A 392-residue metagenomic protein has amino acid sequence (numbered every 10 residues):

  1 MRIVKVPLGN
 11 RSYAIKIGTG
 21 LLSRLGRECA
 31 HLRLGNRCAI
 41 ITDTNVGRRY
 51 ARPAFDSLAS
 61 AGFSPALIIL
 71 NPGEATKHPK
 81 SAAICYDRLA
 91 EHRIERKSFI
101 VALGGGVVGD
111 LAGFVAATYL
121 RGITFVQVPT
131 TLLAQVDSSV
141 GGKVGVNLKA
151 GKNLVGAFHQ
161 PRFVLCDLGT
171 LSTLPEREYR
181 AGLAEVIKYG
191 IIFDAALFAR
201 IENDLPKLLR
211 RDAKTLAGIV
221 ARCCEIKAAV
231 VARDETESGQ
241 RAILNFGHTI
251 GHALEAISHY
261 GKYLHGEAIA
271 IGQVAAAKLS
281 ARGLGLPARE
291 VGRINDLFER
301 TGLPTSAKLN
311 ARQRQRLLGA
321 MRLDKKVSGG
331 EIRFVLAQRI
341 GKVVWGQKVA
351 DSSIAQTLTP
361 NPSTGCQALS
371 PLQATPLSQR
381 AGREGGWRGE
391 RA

Functional and structural regions predicted by a protein language model:
M1-F99: ATP/NTP phosphate-donor binding region
R2, A184-I187, G285-N361, A392: C-terminal charged capping/lid subdomain of soluble metabolic enzymes
P7, L32-R33, R93-E95, T118-L120 (+5 more regions): Solvent-exposed alpha-helices and their adjacent loops that cap or buttress functional pockets in soluble metabolic
V107-F114, Q135-V136, H252-A253: Short glycine/serine/threonine-rich phosphate/pyrophosphate-binding segments that cradle anionic phosphate groups
F114-K207: A glycine/threonine-rich phosphate-anchoring loop and its flanking beta-alpha core in nucleotide/phosphate-binding
R200-Q315: Active-site segments that bind and position negatively charged phosphate/pyrophosphate groups
T359-A392: Intrinsic disorder/low-complexity segments
